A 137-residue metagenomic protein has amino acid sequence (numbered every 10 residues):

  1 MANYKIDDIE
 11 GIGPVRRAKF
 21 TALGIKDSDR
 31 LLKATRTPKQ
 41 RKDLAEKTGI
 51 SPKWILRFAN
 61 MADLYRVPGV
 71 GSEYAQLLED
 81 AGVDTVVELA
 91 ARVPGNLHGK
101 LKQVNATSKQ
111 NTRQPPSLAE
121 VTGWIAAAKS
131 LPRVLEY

Functional and structural regions predicted by a protein language model:
M1-Y137: C-terminal extensions
